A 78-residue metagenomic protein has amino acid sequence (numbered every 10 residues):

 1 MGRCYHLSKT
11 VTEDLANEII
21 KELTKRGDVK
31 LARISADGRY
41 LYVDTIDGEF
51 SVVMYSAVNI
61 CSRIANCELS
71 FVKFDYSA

Functional and structural regions predicted by a protein language model:
M1-T10: Short glycine-/aliphatic-rich beta-strand segments at the starts of folded cytosolic domains
T10-G27, V58: Short amphipathic alpha-helix segments
T12, I46-V52: Helix N-cap motif at beta-to-alpha junctions
D28-G38: Short edge beta-strands and adjacent turn/loop segments
A32-I34, S62-A78: Conserved short beta-strand edge segments in small beta-sheet-based binding/regulatory domains
G38-I46: A generic structural motif
V52-Y55, Y76-A78: Short, low-order "capping/linker" segments at domain edges
